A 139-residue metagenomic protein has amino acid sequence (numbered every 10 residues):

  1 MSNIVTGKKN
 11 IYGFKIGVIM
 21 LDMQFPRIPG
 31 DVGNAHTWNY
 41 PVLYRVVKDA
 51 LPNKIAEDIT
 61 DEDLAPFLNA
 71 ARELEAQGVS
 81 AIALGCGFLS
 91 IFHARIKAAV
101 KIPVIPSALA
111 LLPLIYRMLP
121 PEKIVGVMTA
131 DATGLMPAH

Functional and structural regions predicted by a protein language model:
M1-A65, A132-G134, H139: N-terminal glycine-rich anion-binding loop in soluble enzyme alpha/beta folds
E62-G78: Short, well-structured alpha-helical segments in soluble
A65, N69-A70, F88-R95, A99: N-terminal active-site wall of soluble small-molecule enzyme domains
V79-I82, V125: Hydrophobic residues within beta-strands of alpha/beta enzymes
A81-H93, A108-L111, A130-G134: Gly/Ser/Thr-rich loops at beta-strand to alpha-helix junctions that form or flank small-molecule/cofactor-binding
K97-L119: Short, acidic/small-residue loops that bind anionic groups at enzyme active sites
M118-H139: Short, glycine-/small-residue-rich phosphate/pyrophosphate-handling segment
